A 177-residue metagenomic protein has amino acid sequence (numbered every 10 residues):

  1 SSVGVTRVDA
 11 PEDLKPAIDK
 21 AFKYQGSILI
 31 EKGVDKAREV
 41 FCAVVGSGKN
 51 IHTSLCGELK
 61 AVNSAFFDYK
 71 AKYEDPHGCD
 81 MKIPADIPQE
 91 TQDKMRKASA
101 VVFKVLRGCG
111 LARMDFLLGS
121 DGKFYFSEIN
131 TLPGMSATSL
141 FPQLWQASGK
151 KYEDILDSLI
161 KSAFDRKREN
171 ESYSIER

Functional and structural regions predicted by a protein language model:
S1-V8: Flexible, glycine/proline-enriched loop segments at strand-loop-helix junctions that form or flank small-ligand binding
S2, D80-P84, L144: Short amphipathic alpha-helical segments at helix-loop
V8, S47, K72, T138 (+1 more regions): Short, electropositive, low-hydrophobicity segments enriched in small/polar residues
V8, V34, M135: Hydrophobic pocket-lining residues within nucleotide cofactor-binding pockets
V8-P11, G149: Conserved aromatic
P11-T91, K97, K123-Y125: Phosphate-binding site of ATP-dependent enzymes
D86-R177: ATP-dependent carboxylate activation and anion-phosphoryl transfer catalytic cores that bind Mg-ATP to form
